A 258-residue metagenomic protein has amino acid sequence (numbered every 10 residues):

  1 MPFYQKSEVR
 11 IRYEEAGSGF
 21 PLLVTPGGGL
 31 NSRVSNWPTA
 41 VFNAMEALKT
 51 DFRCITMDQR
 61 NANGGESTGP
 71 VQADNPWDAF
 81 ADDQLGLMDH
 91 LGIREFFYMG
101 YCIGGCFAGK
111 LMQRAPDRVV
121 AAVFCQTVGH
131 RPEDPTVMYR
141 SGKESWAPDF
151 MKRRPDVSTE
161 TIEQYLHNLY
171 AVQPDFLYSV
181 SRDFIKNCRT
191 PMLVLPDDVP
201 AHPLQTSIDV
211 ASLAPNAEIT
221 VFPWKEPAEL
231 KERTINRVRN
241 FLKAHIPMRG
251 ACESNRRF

Functional and structural regions predicted by a protein language model:
M1-R10: N-terminal cap/lid segment of alpha/beta-hydrolase-fold proteins
V9-S67: Conserved HGGG/HGGXW glycine-rich cap/lid loop of the alpha/beta-hydrolase fold
A40-E46, T56-F96: Active-site loop/oxyanion-hole signature of alpha/beta-hydrolase fold enzymes
R94-H130: Conserved hydrolase catalytic core segment
P132-C188: The alpha/beta-hydrolase serine catalytic core
C188, V194-P196: Short beta-strand/loop motif that positions the catalytic acidic residue of the alpha/beta-hydrolase fold
P200-T206: Conserved alpha/beta-hydrolase "acid-adjacent" motif
A217-F258: Catalytic active-site module of serine/aspartate enzymes centered on a nucleophile-bearing elbow/loop
